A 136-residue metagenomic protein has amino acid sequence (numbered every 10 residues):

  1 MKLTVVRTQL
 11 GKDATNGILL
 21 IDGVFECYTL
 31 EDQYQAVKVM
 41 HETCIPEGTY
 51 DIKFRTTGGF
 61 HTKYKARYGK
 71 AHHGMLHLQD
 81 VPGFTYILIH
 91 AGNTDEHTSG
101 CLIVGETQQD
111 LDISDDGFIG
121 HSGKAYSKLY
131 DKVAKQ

Functional and structural regions predicted by a protein language model:
M1-Q136: Cell wall/extracellular polymer interaction/catalysis modules
